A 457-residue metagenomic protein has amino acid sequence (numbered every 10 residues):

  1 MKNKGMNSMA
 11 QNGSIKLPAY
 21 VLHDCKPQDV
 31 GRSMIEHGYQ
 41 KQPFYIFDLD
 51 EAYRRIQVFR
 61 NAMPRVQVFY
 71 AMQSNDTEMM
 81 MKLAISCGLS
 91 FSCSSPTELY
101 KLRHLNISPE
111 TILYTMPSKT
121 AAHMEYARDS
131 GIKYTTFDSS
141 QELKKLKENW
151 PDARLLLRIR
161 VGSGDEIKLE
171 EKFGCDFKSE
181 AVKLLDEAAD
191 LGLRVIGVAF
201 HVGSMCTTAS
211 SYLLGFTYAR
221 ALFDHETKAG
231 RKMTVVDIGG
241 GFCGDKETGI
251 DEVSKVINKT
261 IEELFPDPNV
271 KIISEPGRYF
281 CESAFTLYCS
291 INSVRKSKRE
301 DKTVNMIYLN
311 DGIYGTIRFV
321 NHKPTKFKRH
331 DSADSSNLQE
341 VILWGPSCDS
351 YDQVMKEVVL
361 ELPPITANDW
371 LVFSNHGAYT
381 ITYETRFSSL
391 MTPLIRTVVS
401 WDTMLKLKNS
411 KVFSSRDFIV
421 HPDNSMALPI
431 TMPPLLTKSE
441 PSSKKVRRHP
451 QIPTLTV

Functional and structural regions predicted by a protein language model:
M1-T135, S140-R154, A188-D190, R194 (+2 more regions): A charged N-terminal "starter" segment
K2-G13, V161-S297, S388: Active-site loop/helix belt of alpha/beta enzymes
D29-I35, V256, D267-V457: Charged (often Lys/Glu-rich) extended helix/loop segments that serve as interaction or gating elements
A52, Q73, S95, A127 (+6 more regions): Conserved, mostly hydrophobic/aromatic
Q67-F69, G88-S90, P109-L113, Y134 (+6 more regions): Structural preference for beta-strand elements that scaffold enzyme active sites
S74-D76, T97-E98, S118-T120, S139-Q141 (+7 more regions): Active-site-proximal loop/turn and secondary-structure-junction residues that shape catalytic pockets, frequently
M81, H104, M124-D129, L146-N149 (+6 more regions): Short acidic, glycine/serine/threonine-rich loops at helix termini
I159-V161, S400: Non-catalytic surface loops within mature trypsin-like serine protease
